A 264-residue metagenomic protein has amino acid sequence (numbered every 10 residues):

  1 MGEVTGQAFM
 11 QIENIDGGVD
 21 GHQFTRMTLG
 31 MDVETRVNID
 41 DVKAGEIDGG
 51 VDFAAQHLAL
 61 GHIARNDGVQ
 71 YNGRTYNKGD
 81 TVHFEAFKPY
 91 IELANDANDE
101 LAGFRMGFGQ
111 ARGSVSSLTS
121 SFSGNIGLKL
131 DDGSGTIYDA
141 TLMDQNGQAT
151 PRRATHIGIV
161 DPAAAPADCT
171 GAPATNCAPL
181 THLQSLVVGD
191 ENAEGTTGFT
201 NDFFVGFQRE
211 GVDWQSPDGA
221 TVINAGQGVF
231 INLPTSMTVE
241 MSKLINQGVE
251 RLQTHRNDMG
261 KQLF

Functional and structural regions predicted by a protein language model:
M1-G18: Low-complexity repetitive segments in secreted/extracellular proteins
G17-F264: Long, compositionally biased low-complexity segments
